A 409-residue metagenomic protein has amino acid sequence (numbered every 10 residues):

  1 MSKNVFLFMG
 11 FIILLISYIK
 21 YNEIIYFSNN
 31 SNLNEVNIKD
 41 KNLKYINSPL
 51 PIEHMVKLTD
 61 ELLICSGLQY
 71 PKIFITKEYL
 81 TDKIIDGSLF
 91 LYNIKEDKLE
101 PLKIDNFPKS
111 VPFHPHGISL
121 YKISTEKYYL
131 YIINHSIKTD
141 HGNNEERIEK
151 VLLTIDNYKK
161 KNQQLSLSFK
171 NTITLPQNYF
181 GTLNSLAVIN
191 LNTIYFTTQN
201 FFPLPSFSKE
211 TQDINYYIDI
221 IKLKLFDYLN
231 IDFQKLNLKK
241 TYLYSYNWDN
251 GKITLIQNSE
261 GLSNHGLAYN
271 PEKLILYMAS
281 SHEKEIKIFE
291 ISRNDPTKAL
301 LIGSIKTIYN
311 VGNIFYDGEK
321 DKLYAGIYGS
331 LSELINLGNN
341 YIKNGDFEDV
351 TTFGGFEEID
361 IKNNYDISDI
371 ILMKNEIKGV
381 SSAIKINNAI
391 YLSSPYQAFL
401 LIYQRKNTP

Functional and structural regions predicted by a protein language model:
Y26-L50, P101-K103, L165-K170, Y365-L372: A short helix->beta-strand "capping" segment at the edge of beta-propeller domains
P49-L58, F107-K122, L175-T193, L238-Y242 (+3 more regions): Beta-rich, blade/repeat-based domains predominating in secreted/periplasmic proteins but also intracellular
P51-I52, Q69-S124, N134-S136, I173 (+1 more regions): Blade-loop segments of beta-propeller domains
C65-I84, I132-E145, F196-L238, G326-T351: Short, conserved, GDST-rich strand-edge loop motifs in beta-rich repeat architectures
N93-D97, T154-Q163, N247-G251, E290-D295 (+2 more regions): Short loop/turn segments that connect beta-strands within beta-propeller blades
P101-I123, K127-N190, T197-L204, K209 (+1 more regions): Asp-box/WD-like beta-propeller blade repeats and closely related beta-sheet repeat scaffolds
I308-I370: Loop/turn-rich, solvent-exposed surfaces of beta-rich toroidal or solenoidal domains
G379-P409: Blade-level signature of beta-propeller repeat domains, shared across WD40, Kelch, NHL, RCC1 and BNR/Asp-box propellers
